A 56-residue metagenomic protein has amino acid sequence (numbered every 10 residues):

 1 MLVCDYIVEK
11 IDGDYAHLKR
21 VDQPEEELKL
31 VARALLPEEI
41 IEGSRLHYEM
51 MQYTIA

Functional and structural regions predicted by a protein language model:
M1-D12: Structural detector for short beta-strands of small beta-barrel domains
L2-V3, A32, I40: Residues that act as N-cap/strand-start positions at coil-to-secondary-structure junctions
D12-G13, M50: Residue-level signal for tight coil/turn positions that link beta-strands
D14-K19: Short aromatic-glycine-enriched beta-strand elements
E26-P37: Beta-strand/loop nucleic-acid-binding surfaces
L35-H47: Short nucleic-acid-contacting surface segments enriched for D/E, G, S/T with interspersed K/R
M50-A56: Short, Lys/Arg- and Gly-enriched loop/turn segments at beta-strand edges
